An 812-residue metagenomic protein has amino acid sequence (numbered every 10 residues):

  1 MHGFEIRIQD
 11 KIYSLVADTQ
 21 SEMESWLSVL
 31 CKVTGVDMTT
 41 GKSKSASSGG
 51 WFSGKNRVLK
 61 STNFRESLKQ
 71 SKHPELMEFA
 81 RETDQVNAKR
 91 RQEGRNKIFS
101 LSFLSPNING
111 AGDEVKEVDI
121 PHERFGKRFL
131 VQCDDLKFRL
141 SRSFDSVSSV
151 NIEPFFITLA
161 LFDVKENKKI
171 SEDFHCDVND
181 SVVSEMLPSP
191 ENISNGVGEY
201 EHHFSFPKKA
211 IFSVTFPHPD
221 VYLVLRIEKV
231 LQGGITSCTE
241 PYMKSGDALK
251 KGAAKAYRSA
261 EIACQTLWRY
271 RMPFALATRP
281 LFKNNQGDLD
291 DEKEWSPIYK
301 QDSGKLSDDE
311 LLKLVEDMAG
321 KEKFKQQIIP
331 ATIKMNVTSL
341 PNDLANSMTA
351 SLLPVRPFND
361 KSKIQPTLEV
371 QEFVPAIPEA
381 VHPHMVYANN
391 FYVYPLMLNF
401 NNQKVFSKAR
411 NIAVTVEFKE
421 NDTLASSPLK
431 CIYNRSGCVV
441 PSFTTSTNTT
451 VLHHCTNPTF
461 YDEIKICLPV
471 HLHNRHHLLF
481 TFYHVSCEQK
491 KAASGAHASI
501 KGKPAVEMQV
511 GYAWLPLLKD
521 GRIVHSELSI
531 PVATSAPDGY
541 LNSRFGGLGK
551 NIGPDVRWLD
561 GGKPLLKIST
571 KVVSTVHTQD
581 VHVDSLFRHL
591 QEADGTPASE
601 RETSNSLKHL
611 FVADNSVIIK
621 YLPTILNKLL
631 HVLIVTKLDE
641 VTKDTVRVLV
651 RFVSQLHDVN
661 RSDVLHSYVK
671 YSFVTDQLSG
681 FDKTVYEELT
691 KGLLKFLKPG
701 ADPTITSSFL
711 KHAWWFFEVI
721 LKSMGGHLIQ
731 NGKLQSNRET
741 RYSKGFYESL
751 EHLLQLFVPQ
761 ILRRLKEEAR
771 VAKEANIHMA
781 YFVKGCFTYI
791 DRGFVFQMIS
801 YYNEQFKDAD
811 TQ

Functional and structural regions predicted by a protein language model:
M1, K44-S45, I799-T811: Short, intrinsically disordered, charge-balanced linker/junction segments flanking boundaries in proteins
G3, Y222-V224, H477-L479: Short, conserved beta-strand segments of beta-strand-rich sandwich/propeller modules, principally
I8-D10, P330: Glycine-centered tight beta-turn/hairpin loop motif at sheet-sheet or coil-to-beta transitions
K11-D18: Canonical phosphoinositide-binding patch of PH/PH-like domains
D18-M23, L27-K465, P469-L472, V485-T642 (+4 more regions): Eukaryotic regulatory linkers and domain-edge "caps" enriched in S/T/P and acidic residues that sit
F482-S486, V648-S654, F716-M724, M779-V783 (+2 more regions): Hydrophobic residues within the alpha-helices of tandem HEAT/HEAT-like
L629-L630, I761, V783, I799-Y802 (+1 more regions): Buried hydrophobic core positions in alpha-solenoid tandem helical repeats
